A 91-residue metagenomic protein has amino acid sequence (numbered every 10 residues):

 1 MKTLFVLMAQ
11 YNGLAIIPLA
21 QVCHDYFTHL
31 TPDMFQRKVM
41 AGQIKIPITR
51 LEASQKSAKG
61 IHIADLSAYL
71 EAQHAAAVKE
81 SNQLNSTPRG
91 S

Functional and structural regions predicted by a protein language model:
K2, Y26-G60, S81, N85-G90: Major-groove DNA-recognition helix of helix-turn-helix-type DNA-binding domains
T3-M34, Y69-A72: Polyanion-binding surface elements
L19-Q21, K45-H74: Short helix-start
I63-S91: Charged low-complexity stretches with an acidic bias
